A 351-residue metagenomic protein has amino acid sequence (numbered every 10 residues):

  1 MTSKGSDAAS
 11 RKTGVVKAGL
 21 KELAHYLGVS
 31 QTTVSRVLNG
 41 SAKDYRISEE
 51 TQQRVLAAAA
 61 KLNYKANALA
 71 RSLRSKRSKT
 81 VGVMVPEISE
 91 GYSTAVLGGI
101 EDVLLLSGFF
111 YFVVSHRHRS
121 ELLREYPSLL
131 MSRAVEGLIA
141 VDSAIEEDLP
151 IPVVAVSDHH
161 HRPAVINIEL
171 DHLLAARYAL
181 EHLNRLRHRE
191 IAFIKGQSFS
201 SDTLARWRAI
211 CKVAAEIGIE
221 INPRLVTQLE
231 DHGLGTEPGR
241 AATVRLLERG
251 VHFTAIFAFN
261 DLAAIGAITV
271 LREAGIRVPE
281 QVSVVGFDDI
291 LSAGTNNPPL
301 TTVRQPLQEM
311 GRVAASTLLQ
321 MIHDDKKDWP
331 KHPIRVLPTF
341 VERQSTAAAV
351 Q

Functional and structural regions predicted by a protein language model:
M1-R77: N-terminal helix-turn-helix DNA-binding module of bacterial transcription factors
M1-V15, G19, K76-E181, R185 (+3 more regions): Alpha-helical recognition/docking segments in bacterial nutrient-uptake and carbohydrate-utilization systems
G28, S107-G108, R187, G218 (+1 more regions): Glycine-centered short loops/turns at secondary-structure junctions
P86-A95, V114-L122, I168-Y178, I194-V244 (+4 more regions): Hinge/beta->alpha junction and helix N-cap segments in small-molecule ligand-binding domains
V141, V156-D158, L170, I194 (+4 more regions): Generic beta-sheet signal
E190, I221-L225, R277-V284: Short acidic capping loops at alpha-helix termini that bridge into adjacent secondary structure
A242-Q351: Flexible loop/turn connectors
